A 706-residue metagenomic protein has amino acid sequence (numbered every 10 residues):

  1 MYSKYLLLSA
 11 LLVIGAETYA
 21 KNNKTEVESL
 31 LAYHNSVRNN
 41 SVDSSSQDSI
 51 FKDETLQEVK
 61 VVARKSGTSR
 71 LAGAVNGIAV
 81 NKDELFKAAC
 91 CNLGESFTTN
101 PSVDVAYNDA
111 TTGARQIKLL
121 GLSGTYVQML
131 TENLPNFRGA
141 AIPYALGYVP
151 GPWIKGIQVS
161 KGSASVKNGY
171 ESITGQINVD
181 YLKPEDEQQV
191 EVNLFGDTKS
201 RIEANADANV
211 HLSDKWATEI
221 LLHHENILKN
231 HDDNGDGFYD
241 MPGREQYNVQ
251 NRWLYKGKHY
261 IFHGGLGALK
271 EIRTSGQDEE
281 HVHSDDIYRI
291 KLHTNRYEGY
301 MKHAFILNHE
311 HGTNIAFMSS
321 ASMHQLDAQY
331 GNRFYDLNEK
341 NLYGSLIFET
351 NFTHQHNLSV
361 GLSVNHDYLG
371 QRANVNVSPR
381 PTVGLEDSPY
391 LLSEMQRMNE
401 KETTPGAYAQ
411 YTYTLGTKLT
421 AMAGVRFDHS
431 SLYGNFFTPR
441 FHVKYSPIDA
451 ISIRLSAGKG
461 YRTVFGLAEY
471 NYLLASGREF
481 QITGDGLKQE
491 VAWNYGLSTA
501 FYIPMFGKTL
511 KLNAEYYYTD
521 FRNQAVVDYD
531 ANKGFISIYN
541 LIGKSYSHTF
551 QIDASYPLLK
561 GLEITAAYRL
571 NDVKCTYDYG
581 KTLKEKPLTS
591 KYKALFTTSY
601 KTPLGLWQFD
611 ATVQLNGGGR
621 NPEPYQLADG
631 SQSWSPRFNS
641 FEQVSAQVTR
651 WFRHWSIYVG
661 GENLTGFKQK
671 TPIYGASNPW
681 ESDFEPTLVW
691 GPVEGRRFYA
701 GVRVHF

Functional and structural regions predicted by a protein language model:
L30, I227-N248, K256-I315, A321-E339: Flexible loop and strand-edge segments within Gram-negative outer membrane beta-barrel domains
S41-S46, D53-A88, Q116: N-terminal periplasmic "start-of-domain" segments of outer-membrane beta-barrel proteins
E58, L93-S96, R115-K118, A145-P150 (+4 more regions): N-terminal periplasmic accessory domains that precede and gate Gram-negative outer-membrane beta-barrel machines
S69, G94-P135: Extracytoplasmic beta-strand/coil segments of soluble accessory domains associated with Gram-negative outer-membrane
L134-K161, V249: Short acidic/polar hinge/loop motifs at secondary-structure boundaries that mediate gating or recognition
N314-A328, S446, R454, K488-Y546: Membrane-embedded beta-barrel scaffold of Gram-negative outer-membrane proteins
T414-T417, Y516-D520, N540-Y625, R703-H705: Gram-negative outer-membrane beta-barrel transporters
L615-P624, T649-F706: C-terminal beta-signal and adjacent terminal beta-strands/loops of Gram-negative outer-membrane beta-barrel proteins
